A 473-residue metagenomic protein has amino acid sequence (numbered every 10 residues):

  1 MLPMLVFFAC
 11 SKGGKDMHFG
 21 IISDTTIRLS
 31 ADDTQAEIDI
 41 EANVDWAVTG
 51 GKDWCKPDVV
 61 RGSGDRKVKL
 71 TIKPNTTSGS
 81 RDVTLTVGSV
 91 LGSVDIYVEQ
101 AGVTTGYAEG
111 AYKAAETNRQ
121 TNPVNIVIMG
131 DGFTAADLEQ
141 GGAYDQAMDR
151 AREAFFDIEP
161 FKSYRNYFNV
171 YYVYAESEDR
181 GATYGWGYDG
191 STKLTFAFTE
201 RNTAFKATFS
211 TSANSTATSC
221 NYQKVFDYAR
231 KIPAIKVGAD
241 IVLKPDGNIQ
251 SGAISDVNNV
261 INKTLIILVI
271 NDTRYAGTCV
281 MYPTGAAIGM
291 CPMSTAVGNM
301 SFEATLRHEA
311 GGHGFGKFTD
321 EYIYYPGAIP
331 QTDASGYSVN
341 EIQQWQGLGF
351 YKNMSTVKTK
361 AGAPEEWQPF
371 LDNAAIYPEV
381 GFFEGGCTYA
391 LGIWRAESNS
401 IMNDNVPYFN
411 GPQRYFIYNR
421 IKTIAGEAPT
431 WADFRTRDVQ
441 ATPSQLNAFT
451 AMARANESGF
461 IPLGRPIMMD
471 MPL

Functional and structural regions predicted by a protein language model:
V6-T26, V90, D95-Y97, A101-T105: Bacterial Sec-dependent N-terminal signal peptides
S11-G14, G102-T199, G411-L473: N-terminal low-structure segments adjacent to metalloprotease catalytic domains across cellular compartments
K12-K15, I22-T49: Solvent-exposed, low-complexity, repeat-rich "mucin-like" stalks and linkers
M17-G20, E41-K69: Surface-exposed binding patches on compact interaction domains or structured appendages
S78-V90: A short beta-strand micro-motif common to beta-rich folds, especially ectodomain repeats
Y107-N122, M129-F133, E153-Y325: Active-site-proximal segment of zinc-dependent metalloprotease catalytic domains
T319-L473: Replace "(M1/M4/M9/M12/WLM)" with "(e.g., M1/M4/M8/M9/M12/M26/WLM)" and add "not limited to" to clarify scope
